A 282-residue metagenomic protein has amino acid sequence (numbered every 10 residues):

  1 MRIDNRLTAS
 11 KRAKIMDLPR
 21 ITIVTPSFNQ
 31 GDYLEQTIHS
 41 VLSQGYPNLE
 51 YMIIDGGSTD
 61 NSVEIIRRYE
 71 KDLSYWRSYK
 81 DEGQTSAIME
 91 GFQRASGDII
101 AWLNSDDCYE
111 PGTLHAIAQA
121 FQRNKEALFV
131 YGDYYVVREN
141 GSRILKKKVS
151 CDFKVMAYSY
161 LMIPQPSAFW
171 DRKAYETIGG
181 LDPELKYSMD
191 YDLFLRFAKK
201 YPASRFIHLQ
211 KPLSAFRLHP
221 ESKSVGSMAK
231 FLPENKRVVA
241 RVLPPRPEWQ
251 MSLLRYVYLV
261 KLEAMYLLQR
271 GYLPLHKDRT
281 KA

Functional and structural regions predicted by a protein language model:
M1-M228: Nucleotide-sugar donor-binding/catalytic module of glycosyltransferases that assemble extracellular/cell-envelope
M1-R6, S10, A240-A282: Membrane-proximal basic amphipathic "stem/tether" segments
R94, V238-R241: C-terminal alpha-helix
C151, K223-K230, L262-L273: Short, charged low-complexity intrinsically disordered segments located at boundaries of structured domains
